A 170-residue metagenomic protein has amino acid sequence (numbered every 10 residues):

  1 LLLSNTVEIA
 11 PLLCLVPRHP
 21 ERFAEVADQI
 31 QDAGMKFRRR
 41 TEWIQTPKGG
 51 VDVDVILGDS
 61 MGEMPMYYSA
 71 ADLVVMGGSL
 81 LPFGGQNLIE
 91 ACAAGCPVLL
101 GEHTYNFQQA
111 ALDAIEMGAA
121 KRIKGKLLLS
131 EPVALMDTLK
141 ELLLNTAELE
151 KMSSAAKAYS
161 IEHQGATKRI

Functional and structural regions predicted by a protein language model:
L1-I170: Nucleotide-activated sugar donor-binding and catalytic core shared by glycosyltransferases and related lipid-linked
